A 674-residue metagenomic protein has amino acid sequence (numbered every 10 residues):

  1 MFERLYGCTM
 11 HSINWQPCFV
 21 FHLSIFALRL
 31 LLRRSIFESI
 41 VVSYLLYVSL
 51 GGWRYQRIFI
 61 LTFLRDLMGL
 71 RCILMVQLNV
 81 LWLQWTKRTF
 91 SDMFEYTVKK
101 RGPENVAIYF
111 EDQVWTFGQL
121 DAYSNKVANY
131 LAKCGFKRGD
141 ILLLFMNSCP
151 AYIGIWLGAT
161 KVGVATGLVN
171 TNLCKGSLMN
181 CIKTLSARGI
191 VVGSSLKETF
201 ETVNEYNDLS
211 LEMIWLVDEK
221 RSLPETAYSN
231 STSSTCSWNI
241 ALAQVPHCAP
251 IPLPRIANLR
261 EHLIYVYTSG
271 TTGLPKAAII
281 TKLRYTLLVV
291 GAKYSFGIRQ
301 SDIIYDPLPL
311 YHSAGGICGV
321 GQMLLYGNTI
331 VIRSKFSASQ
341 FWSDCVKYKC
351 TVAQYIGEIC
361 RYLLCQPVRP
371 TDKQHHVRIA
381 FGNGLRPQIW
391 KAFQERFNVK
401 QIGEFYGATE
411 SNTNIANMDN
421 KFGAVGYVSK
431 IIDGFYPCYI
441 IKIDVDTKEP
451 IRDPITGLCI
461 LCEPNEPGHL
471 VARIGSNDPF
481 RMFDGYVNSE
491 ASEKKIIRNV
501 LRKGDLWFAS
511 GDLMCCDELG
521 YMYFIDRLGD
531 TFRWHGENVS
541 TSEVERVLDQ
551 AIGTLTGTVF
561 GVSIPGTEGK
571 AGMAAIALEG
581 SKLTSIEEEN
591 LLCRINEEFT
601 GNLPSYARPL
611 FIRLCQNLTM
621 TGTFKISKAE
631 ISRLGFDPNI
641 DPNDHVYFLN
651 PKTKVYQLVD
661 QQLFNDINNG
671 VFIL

Functional and structural regions predicted by a protein language model:
N14-C18, I25-Y44, F110-V114, A128-G176 (+1 more regions): Conserved AMP-binding/adenylate-forming
E104, W215-L216, S234-C236, A243-Y267 (+2 more regions): Conserved pre-ATP/AMP-binding loop-to-beta segment of ANL
T116-G118, P254-I256, L263-L287: Conserved AMP-binding A3 loop
D121-K126, L259, A278-R299, P307 (+1 more regions): Conserved structural elements of the adenylate-forming
L173, N180, V192, A353 (+4 more regions): AMP-binding/adenylate-forming catalytic core of the ANL superfamily
T286-I303, Y311-T351, Q366: Conserved AMP-binding/adenylation subdomain of ANL enzymes
L325, K347-I356, L364-V445, M482 (+1 more regions): Gly/Ser/Thr-rich phosphate-binding loop
T558-S563, M573-A575, R594-L674: Conserved C-terminal "lid"/linker of ANL adenylate-forming enzymes
